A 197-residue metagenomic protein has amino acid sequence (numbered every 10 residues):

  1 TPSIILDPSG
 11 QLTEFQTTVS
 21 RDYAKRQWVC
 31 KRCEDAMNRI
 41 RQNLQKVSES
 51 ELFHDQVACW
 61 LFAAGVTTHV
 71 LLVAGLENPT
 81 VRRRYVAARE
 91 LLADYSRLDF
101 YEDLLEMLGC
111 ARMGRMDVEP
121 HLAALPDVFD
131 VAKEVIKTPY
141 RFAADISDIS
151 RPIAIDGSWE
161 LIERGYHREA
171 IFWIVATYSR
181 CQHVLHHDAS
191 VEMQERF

Functional and structural regions predicted by a protein language model:
T1-S9: Metal-dependent nucleotidyltransferase catalytic core
L12-Q16: Mid-sequence helix-capping/hinge segment at a functional interface
T17-C30: Cytochrome P450 catalytic-domain helical core, especially the substrate-recognition surface and oxygen-activation
W28-F197: Conserved nucleotidyltransferase catalytic core and NTase-mimicking acidic/glycine-rich helix/loop elements in nucleic
